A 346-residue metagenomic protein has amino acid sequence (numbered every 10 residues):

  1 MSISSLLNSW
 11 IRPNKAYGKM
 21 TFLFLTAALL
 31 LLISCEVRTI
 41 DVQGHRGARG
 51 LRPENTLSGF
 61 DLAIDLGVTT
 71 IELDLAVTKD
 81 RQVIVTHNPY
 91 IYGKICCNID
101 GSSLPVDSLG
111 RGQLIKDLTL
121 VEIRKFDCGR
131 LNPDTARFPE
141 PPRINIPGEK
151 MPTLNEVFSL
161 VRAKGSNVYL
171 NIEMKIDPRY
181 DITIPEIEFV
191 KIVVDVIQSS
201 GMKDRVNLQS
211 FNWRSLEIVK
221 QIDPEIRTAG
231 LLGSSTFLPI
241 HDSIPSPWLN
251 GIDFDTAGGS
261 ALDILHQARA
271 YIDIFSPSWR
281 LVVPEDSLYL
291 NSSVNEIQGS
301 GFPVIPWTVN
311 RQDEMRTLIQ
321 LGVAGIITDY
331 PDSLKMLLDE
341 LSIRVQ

Functional and structural regions predicted by a protein language model:
I3-L23: Bacterial N-terminal signal peptides that target proteins for export
Y17, A28-L29, S102: Intrinsic disorder/low-complexity segments
T21-L32: Bacterial N-terminal signal peptides
C35-Q346: Phosphate-group recognition and catalysis centered on beta-loop-alpha active-site segments
